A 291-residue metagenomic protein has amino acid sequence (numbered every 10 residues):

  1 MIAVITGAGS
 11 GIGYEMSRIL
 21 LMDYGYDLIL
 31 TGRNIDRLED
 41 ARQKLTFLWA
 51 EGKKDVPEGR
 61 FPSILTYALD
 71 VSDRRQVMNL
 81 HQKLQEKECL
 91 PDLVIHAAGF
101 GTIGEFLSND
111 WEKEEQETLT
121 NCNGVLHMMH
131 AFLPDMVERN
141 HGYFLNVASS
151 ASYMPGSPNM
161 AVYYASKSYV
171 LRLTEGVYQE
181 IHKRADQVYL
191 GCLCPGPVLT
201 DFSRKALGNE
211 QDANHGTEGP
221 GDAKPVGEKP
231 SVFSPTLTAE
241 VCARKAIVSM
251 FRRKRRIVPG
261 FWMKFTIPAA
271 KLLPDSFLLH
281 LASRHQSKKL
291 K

Functional and structural regions predicted by a protein language model:
G9-S10: Conserved glycine-rich cofactor-binding loop
G25-D40: Conserved glycine-rich Rossmann-like NAD(P)H-binding loop of the short-chain dehydrogenase/reductase
D36, A68-N79, W111: The beta1-alpha1 cofactor-binding region of Rossmann-like NAD(H)/NADP(H)-dependent oxidoreductases
E105-Q116: Substrate-binding pocket helix/loop in short-chain dehydrogenase/reductase
M129, S166: Active-site helix of classical SDR
S149: Residue(s) in the substrate-gating loop at a strand-loop-helix junction that position the organic substrate next
Q179-F261, S276: SDR active-site lid
